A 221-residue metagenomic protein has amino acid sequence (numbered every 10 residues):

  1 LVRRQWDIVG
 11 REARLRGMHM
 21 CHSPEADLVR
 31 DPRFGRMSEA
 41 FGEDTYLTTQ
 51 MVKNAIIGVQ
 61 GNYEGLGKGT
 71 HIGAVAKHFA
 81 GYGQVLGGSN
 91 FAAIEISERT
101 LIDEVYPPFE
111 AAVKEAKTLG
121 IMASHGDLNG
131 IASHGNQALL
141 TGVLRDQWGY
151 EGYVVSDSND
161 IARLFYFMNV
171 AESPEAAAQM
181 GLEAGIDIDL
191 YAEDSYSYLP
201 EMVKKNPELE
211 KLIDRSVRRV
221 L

Functional and structural regions predicted by a protein language model:
L1-L221: Glycoside hydrolase catalytic-domain context in secreted enzymes
